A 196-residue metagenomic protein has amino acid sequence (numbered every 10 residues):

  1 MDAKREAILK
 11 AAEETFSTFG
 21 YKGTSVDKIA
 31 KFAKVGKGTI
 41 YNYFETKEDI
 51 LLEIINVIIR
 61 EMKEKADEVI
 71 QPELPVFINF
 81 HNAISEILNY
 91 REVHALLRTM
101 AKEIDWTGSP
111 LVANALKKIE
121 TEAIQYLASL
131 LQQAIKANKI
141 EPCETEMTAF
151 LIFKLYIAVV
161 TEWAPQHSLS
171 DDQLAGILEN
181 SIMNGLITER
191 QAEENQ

Functional and structural regions predicted by a protein language model:
M1-F19, G23-V35, D49: Basic, helix-initiating cap at the start of DNA-binding domains
S17, Y41-E45, E53, V57: Base-recognition residues in the alpha-helical recognition helix of bacterial helix-turn-helix
G38: Key DNA-contact positions within bacterial/archaeal DNA-binding proteins
E48-I50, M100: A secondary-structure capping/hinge motif
E53, E64-V93, T148-I152, A175 (+1 more regions): Hydrophobic alpha-helical connector segments
R60-K63, D67, P110-A137, E146-F150 (+2 more regions): Amphipathic alpha-helical packing segments from all-alpha helical-bundle domains
N82, N89, Q125-A137, K154-Q196: C-terminal peripheral helix-coil segments that are non-catalytic and often amphipathic
Y90-L111, T161, P165: Amphipathic alpha-helical segments used for helix-helix packing
